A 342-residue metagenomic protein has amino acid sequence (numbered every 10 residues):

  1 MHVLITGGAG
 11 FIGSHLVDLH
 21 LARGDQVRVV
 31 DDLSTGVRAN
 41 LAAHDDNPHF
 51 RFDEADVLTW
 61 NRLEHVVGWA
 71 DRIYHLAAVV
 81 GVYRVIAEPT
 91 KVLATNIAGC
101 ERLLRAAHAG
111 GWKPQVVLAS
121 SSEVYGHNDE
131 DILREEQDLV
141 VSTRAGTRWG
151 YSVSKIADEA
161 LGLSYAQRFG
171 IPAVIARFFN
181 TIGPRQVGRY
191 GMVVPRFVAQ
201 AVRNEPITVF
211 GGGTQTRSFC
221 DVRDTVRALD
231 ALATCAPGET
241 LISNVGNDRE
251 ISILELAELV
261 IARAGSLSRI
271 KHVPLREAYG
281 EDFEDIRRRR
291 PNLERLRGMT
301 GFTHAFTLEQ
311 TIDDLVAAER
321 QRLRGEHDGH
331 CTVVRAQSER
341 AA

Functional and structural regions predicted by a protein language model:
M1-F179, F306, A318, E339-A342: N-terminal Rossmann-like NAD(P)+-binding domain of SDR-like oxidoreductases, especially those catalyzing
L16, A22, N180, A201-A342: C-terminal substrate-binding subdomain of Rossmann-fold SDR/epimerase-dehydratase oxidoreductases
A39-A42, N128-D131, Q186-R189, V222 (+2 more regions): Short aromatic-enriched loop/helix-cap "lid" or pocket-rim segments at secondary-structure transitions that line
D46, A55, T59, Q186-Y190 (+3 more regions): Residue-level signature of the cytosolic catalytic core of signaling kinases
V82-I86, G183-P184, A278-D282: A short acidic, helix-capping loop that chelates divalent metal ions and anchors anionic groups
L103, Y165, F197-Q200, A228-L232: A short, amphipathic alpha-helix embedded in the catalytic core of nucleotide-handling enzymes
T143-S154, F178, Q186, Y190-V194 (+1 more regions): The catalytic Tyr-centered alpha-helix of NAD(P)H-dependent dehydrogenases
A157, L161, Y165, F197 (+2 more regions): Hydrophobic alpha-helix immediately C-terminal to the catalytic Tyr-X-X-X-Lys motif of short-chain
